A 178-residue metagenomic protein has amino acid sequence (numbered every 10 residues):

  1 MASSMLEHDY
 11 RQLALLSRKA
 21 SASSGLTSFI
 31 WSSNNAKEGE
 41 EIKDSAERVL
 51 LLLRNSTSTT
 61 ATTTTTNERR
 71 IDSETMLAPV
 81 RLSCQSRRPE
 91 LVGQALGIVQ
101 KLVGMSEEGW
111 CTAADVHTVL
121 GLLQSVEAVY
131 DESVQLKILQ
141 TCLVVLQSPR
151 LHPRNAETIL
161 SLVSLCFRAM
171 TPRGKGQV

Functional and structural regions predicted by a protein language model:
M1-T59, T65-R69: N-terminal alpha-helical scaffolding segments that mark the starts of alpha-solenoid/helical-repeat architectures
Y10, R69-V80, T112-G121, Q135 (+1 more regions): Core helices of alpha-solenoid repeat scaffolds
K19-E38, P79-R88, M105-E107, G121-D131 (+2 more regions): Helix-loop junctions that connect tandem helical modules in alpha-solenoid scaffolds
R48, G97-I98, Q140-V144, S164 (+1 more regions): Residue-level signature of alpha-solenoid helical repeat scaffolds
V49-L53, T59-A61, I71, A95 (+4 more regions): Eukaryotic helix-linker segments that join adjacent hydrophobic helices
T57-R70, S106-V116, S148-L160, Q177: HEAT/armadillo-like alpha-solenoid scaffolds in large eukaryotic assembly and transport factors
